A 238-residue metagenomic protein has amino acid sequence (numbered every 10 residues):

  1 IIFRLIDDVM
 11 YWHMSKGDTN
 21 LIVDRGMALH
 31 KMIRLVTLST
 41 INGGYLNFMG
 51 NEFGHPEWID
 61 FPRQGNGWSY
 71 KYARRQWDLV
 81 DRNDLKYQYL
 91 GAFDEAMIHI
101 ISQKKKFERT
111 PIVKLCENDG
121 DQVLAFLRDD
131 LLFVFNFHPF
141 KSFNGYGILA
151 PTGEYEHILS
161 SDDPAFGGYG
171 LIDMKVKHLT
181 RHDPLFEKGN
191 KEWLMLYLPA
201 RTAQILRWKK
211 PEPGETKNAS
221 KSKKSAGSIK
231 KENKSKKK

Functional and structural regions predicted by a protein language model:
I1-K16: Aromatic-lined glycan-binding groove of carbohydrate-active enzymes
K16-I22: Surface-exposed cleft-lining segments at the edges of enzyme active sites
I22-K31, V36-N47, N51-K238: Carbohydrate-interacting/catalytic domains
